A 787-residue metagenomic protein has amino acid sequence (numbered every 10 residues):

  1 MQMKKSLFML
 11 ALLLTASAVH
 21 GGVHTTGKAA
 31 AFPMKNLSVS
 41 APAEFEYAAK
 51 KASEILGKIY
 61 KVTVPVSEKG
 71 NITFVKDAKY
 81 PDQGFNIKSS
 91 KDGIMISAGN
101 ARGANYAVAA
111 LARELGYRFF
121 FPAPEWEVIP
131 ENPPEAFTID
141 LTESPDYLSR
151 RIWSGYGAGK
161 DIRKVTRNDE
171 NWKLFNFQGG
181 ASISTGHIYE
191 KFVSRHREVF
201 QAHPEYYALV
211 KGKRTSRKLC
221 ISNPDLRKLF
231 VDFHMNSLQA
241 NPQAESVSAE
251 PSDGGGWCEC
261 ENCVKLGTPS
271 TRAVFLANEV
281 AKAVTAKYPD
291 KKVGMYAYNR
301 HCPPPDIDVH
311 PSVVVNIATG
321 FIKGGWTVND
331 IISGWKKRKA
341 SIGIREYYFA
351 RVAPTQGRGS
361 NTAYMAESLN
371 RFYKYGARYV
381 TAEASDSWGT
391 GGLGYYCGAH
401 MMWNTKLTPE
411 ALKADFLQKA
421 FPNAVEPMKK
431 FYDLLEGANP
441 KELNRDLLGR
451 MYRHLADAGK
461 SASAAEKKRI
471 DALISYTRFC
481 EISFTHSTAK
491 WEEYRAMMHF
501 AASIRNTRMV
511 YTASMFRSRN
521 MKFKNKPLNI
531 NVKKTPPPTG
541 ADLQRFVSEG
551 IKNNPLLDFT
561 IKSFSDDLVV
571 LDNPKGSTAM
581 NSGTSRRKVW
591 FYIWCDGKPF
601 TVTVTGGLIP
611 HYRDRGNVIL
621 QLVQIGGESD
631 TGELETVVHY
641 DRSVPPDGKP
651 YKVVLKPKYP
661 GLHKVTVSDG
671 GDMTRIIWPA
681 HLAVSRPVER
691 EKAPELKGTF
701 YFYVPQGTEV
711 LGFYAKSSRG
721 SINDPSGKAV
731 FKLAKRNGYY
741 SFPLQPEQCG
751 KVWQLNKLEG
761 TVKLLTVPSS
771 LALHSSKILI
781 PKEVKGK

Functional and structural regions predicted by a protein language model:
S6-T15: Sec-dependent N-terminal signal peptides
V23-T26, A30, A48-K51, I55 (+5 more regions): Feature activates predominantly on carbohydrate-active enzymes
V62-F85, I96: Short, well-ordered secondary-structure micro-motifs within conserved domains or adaptor modules
S67-K69, M401-Y612: Catalytic domains of carbohydrate-active enzymes that cleave complex glycans
L226, N236, N329-K430: Structured mid-domain segments that build the active-site/substrate or prosthetic-cofactor binding neighborhood
A277-P303, G343-R351, A382: Aromatic-lined carbohydrate-recognition surfaces of secreted/lumenal glycan-active proteins
G294-G324, Q356-N361, G389-Y395: Substrate-binding cleft/loops of secretory-pathway carbohydrate-active enzymes
R545-K787: Acidic, Ser/Thr/Pro
